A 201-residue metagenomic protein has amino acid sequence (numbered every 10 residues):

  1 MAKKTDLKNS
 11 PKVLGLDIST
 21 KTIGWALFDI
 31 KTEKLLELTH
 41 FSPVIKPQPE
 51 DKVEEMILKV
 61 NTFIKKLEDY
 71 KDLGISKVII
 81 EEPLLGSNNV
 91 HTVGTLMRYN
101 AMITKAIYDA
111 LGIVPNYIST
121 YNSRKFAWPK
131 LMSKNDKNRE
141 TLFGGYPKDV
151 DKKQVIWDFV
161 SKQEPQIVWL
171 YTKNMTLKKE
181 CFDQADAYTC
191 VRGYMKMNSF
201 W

Functional and structural regions predicted by a protein language model:
A2-W201: Phosphate- and other anionic-substrate recognition elements at nucleic-acid/protein interfaces
